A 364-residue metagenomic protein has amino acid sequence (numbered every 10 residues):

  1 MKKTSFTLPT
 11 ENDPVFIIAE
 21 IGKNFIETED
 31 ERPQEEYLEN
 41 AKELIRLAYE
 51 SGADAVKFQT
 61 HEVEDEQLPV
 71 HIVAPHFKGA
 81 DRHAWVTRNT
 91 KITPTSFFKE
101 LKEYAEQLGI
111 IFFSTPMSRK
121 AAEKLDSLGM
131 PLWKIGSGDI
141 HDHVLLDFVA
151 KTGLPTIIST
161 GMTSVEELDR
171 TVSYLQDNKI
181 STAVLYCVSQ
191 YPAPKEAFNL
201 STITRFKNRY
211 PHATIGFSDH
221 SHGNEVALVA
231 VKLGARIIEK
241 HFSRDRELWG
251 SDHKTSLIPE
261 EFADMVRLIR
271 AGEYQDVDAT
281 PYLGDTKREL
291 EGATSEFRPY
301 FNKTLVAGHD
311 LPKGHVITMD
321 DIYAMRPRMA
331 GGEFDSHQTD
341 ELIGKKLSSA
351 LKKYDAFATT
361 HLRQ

Functional and structural regions predicted by a protein language model:
M1-Q364: Catalytic cores and adjacent flexible loops of soluble metabolic enzymes that perform enolate/carbanion chemistry on
